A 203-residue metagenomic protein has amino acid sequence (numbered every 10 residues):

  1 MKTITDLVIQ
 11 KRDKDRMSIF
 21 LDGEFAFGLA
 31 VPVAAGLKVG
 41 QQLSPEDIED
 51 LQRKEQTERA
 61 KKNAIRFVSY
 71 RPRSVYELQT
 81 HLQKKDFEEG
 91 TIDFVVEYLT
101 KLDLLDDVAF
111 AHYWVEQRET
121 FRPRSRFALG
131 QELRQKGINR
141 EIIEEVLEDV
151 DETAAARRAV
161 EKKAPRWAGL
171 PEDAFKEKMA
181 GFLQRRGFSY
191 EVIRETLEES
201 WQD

Functional and structural regions predicted by a protein language model:
M1-D203: An alpha-helical, amphipathic repeat domain used for nucleic-acid recognition, typified by the mTERF helical solenoid
